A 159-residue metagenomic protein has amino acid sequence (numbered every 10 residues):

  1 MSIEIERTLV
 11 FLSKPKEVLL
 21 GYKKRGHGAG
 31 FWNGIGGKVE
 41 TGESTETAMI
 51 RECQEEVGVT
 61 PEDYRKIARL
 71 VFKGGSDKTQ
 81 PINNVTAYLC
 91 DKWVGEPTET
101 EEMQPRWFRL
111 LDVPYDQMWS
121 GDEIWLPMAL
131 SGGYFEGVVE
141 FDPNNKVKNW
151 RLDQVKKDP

Functional and structural regions predicted by a protein language model:
M1-L19, K38: Conserved N-terminal beta-strand and adjoining loop/helix that marks the start of the Nudix/MutT-like hydrolase domain
K14-P15, D142-N144: Short acidic-glycine loop/turn motifs at beta-strand connectors
L19-L20, H27-G30: Short N-terminal binding/cap micro-motifs at the start of the first secondary-structure element
Y22, G34-I35: Thr-Gly-centered strand-to-loop micro-motif
A29-W32, K38: A positional/architectural concept
V39-E62, F72-A129, N149-P159: Unchanged
A68: Catalytic phosphate/metal-binding cores of nucleic-acid and nucleotide-processing enzymes, i.e., regions that mediate
G133-D142: Low-complexity, intrinsically disordered Gly/Pro/Thr-rich segments
